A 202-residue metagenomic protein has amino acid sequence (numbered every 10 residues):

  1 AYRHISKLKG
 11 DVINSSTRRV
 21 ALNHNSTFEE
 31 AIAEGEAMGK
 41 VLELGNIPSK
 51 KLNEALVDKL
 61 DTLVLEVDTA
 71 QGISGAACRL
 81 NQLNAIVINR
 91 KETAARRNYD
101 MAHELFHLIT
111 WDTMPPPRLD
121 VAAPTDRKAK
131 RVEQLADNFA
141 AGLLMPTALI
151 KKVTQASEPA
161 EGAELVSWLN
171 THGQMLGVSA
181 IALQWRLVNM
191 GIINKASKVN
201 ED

Functional and structural regions predicted by a protein language model:
A1-D202: Active-site hotspot residues in diverse enzymes, especially metal/ion-binding acidic/histidine motifs
